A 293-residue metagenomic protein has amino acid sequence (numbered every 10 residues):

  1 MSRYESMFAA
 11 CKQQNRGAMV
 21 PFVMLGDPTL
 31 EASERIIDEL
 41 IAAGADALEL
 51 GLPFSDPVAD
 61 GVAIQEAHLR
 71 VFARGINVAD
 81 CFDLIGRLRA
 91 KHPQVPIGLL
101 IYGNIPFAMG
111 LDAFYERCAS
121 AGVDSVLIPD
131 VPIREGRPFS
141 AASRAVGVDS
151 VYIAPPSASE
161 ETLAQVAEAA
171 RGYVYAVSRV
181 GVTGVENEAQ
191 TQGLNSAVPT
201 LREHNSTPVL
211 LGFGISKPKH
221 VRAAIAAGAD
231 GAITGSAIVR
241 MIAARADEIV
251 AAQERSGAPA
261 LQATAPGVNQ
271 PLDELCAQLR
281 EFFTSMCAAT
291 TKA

Functional and structural regions predicted by a protein language model:
M1-C11, L30, D56-E66, A73-L88 (+6 more regions): Active-site-adjacent beta->alpha loops and helix N-cap segments on the catalytic face of soluble alpha/beta enzymes
Q14, A43, C81-I97, L201-S206 (+1 more regions): A structural motif corresponding to the C-terminal end of an alpha-helix and its immediate exit/capping segment
M19-V23, L48-L50, I97-I101, V126-I128 (+4 more regions): Hydrophobic faces of well-ordered beta-strands that scaffold small-molecule active sites in alpha/beta enzyme cores
P21, L40, L48-G51, C118 (+3 more regions): Conserved, mostly hydrophobic/aromatic
L30-A42, A158-E168, L211, I215-A232: Catalytic cores of alpha/beta
G44, C118-D124, A142-V151, E168-V174 (+1 more regions): Glycine-enriched alpha-helix->loop->beta-strand junction motifs that scaffold or abut catalytic
A45-P57, A121-L127, P132-E135, Y175-V185 (+2 more regions): Glycine-rich phosphate-binding active-site loops on the catalytic face of alpha/beta enzymes
A197-N205, S216-A293: Alpha/beta catalytic cores of nucleotide-metabolism and tRNA/nucleoside-modifying enzymes
